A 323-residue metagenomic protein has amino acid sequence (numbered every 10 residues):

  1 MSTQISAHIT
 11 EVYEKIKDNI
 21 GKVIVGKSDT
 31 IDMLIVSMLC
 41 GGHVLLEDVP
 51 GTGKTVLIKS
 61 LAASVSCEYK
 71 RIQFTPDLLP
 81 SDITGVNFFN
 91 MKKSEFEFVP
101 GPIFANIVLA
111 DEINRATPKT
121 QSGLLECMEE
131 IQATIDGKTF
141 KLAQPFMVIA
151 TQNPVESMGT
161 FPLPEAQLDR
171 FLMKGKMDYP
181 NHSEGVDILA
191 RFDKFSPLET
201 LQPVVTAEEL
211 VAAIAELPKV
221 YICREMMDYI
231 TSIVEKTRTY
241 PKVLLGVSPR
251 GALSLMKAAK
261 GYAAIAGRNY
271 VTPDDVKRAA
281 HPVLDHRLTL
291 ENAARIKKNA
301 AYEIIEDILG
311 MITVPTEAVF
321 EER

Functional and structural regions predicted by a protein language model:
M1-T3, A7, T239-R323: C-terminal engagement/docking regions of AAA+ P-loop ATPases
S6-T52: Pre-Walker A (pre-P-loop) alpha-helix and adjacent loop at the N terminus of AAA/AAA+ ATPase modules, a conserved
M33-V36, F89-L109, K138: Conserved alpha-helical scaffold flanking the Walker A/P-loop in AAA+ ATPase domains
M38-T75: Walker A/P-loop
D48, D111-E112, G123: Walker B catalytic acidic pair
V49, I83, T151: P-loop (Walker A) phosphate-binding loop of NTP-binding proteins
S64-K92: AAA+/P-loop NTPase substrate/partner-engagement loops
N90-E95, A116, M128-V220, K260-I265: Canonical AAA+ ATPase core
